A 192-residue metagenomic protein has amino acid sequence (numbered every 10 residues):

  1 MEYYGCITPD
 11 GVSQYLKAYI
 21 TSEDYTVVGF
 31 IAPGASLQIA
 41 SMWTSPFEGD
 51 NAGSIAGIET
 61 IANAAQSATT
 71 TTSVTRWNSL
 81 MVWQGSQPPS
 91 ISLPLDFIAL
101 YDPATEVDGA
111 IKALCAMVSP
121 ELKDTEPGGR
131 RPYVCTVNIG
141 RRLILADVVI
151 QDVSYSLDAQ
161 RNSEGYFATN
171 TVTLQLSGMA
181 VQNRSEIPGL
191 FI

Functional and structural regions predicted by a protein language model:
M1-I192: Compositionally biased, intrinsically disordered low-complexity segments enriched in polar/Pro/Gly and often Gln
